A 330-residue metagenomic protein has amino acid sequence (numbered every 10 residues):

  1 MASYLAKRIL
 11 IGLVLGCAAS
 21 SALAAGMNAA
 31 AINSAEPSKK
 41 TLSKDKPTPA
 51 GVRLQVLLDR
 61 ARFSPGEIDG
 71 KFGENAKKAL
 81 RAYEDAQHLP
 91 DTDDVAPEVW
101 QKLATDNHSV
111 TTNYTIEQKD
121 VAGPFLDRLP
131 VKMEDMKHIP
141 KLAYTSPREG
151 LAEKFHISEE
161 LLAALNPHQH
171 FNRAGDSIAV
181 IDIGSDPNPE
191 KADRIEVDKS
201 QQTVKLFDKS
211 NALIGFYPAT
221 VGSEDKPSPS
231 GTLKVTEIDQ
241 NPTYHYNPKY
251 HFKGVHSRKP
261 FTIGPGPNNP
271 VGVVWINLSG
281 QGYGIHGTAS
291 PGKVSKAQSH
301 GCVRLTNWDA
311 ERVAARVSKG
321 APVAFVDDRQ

Functional and structural regions predicted by a protein language model:
M1-I11: Bacterial N-terminal signal peptides that target proteins for export
A22-A24: Boundary at the C-terminal end of the N-terminal hydrophobic targeting segment
D45-T92: A short amphipathic alpha-helical interaction element
L54-L58, I68-D69, A79-E84, P147-F155 (+2 more regions): Short alpha-helical segments in extracytoplasmic peptidoglycan/chitin-binding modules and envelope-associated proteins
E74-V121, A163-R194: Extracellular LysM carbohydrate-binding repeats and other cell-envelope/extracellular binding modules
G184, N188-T288: Gly/Pro-biased beta-strand-loop elements
H256-Q330: Exported/periplasmic cell-wall-interacting domains
